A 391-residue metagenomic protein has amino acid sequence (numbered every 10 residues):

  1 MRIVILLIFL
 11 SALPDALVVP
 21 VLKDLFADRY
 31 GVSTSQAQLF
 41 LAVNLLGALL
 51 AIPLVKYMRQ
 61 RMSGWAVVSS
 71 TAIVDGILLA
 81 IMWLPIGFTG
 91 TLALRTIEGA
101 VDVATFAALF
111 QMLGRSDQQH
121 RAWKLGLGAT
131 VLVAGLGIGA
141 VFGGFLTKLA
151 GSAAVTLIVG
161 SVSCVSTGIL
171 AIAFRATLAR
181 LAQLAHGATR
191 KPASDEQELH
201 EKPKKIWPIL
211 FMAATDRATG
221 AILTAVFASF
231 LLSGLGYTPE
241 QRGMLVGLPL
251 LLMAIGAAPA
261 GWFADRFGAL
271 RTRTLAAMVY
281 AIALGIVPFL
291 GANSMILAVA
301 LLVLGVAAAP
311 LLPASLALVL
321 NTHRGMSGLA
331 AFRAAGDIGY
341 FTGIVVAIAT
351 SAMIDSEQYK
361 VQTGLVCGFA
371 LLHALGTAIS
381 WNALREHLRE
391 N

Functional and structural regions predicted by a protein language model:
D15, I97-L109, V303-S315: Core transmembrane helices of Major Facilitator Superfamily
V21-S35, A225-Q241: Short amphipathic helix-loop junctions that connect adjacent transmembrane helices in Major Facilitator Superfamily/SLC
A51-S63, G256-G268, S351: Helix-to-loop junctions at the C-terminal end of transmembrane segments in multipass secondary transporters
Q60-A72, R266-A277: Cytoplasmic membrane-interface "Motif A"-like loop-to-helix N-cap segments of 12-TM Major Facilitator Superfamily
I73-I86, V279-A292: C-terminal ends and interior cores of transmembrane alpha-helices in multi-pass membrane transporters/permeases
L94-L132: Cytoplasmic helix-loop-helix junction between adjacent transmembrane helices in 12-TM secondary transporters
V155-I172, Q362-S380: Symmetry-related core transmembrane helices of the 12-TM Major Facilitator Superfamily/SLC fold
M326-I354: A late C-terminal transmembrane helix in Major Facilitator Superfamily
